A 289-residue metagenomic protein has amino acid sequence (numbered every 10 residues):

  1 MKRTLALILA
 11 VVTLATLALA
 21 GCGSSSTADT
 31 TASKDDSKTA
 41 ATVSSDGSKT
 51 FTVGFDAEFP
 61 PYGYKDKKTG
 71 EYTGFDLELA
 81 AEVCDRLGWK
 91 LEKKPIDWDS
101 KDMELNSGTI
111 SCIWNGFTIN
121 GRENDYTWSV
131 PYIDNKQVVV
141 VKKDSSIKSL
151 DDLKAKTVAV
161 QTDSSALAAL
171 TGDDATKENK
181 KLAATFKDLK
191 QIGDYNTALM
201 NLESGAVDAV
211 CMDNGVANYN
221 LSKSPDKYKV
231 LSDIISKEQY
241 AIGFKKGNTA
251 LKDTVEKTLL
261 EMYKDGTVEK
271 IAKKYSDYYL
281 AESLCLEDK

Functional and structural regions predicted by a protein language model:
L5, A18-K34: Bacterial lipoprotein signal-peptidase II cleavage site
G23, L77-R86, D151, T157 (+2 more regions): Extended ligand-binding regions for polar small-molecule ligands
S48-T73: Short glycine-rich His-centered loop
A57, D134-V141, N214, N218 (+2 more regions): Periplasmic-binding protein-like
E58-P60, Y72-D85, F117, V138-G193 (+1 more regions): Bilobed "Venus flytrap"/periplasmic-binding protein-like clamshell domains and structurally analogous long
L77, E92-M103, A184-M200, E238: Short helix-initiation/N-cap motifs at beta->coil->alpha
A81, K90-D152: Acidic, polar ligand-binding/catalytic clefts
S100, G116-D125, A169-D173, N201-K237: A ligand-binding cleft/hinge motif common to bilobed small-molecule-binding domains
